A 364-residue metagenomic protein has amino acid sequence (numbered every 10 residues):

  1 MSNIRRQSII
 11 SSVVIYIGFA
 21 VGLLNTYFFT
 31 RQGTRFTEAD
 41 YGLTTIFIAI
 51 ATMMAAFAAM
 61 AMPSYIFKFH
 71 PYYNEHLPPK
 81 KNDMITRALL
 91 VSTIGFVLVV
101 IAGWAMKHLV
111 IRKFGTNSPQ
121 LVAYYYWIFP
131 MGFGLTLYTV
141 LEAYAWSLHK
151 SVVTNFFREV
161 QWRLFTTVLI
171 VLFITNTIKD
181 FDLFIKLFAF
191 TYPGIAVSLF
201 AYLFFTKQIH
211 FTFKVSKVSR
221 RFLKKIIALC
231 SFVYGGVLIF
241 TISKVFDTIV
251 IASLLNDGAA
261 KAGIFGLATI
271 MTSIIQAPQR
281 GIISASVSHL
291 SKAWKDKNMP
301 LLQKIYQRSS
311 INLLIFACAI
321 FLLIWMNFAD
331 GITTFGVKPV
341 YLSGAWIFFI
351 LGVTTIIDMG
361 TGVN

Functional and structural regions predicted by a protein language model:
M1-I4, T177-L187, L199-K244, H289-K304: Interhelical loop/hinge segments that connect adjacent transmembrane helices in multipass membrane
N3-S64, F96, V100-W104, M131 (+2 more regions): Signature of the first transmembrane helix
R5-I9, T45, P78-I94, Y125 (+5 more regions): Interfacial transmembrane-helix starts/ends
E38, K107-I128, A259, I324-G362: Interfacial segments at transmembrane-helix termini and the short loops linking adjacent helices
I48-A56, G236, F240, K244 (+4 more regions): Transmembrane helix-bundle signature of multi-pass secondary active exporters and lipid flippases
A59-E75, S147, A268, T272-S310: Helix-loop junctions and terminal segments of transmembrane helices in multi-pass membrane transport/translocation
Y126, F156-Q208, T269-T272: Hydrophobic alpha-helical transmembrane segments
G134-R158, G352-N364: Membrane-interface junctions at transmembrane-helix termini in multi-pass inner-membrane proteins
